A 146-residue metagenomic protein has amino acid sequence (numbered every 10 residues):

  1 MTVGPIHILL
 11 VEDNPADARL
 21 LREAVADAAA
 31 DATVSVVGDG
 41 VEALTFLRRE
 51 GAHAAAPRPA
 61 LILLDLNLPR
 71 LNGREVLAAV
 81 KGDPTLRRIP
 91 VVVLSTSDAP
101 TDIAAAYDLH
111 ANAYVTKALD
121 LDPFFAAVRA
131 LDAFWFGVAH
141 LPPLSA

Functional and structural regions predicted by a protein language model:
G4-P5, A30-D31, P57-L61, T85-P90: His-Asp phosphorelay/catalytic-motif detector in bacterial-type signaling
P5-A16, L21-A26, I62: Conserved acidic segment of CheY-like receiver
V36-L61: Acidic, metal-coordinating helix/loop segments flanking the phosphotransfer/catalytic sites of two-component signaling
E42, L119-D132, A139-S145: C-terminal output helix
D65, S95: Active-site residues of response regulator receiver
L68-L71, V80: Hydrophobic residue at a beta-alpha junction that N-caps the helix immediately following a catalytic beta-strand/loop
N112: Short, glycine/charged-rich "phosphate-handling" switch motifs in NTP-dependent and phosphotransfer domains
